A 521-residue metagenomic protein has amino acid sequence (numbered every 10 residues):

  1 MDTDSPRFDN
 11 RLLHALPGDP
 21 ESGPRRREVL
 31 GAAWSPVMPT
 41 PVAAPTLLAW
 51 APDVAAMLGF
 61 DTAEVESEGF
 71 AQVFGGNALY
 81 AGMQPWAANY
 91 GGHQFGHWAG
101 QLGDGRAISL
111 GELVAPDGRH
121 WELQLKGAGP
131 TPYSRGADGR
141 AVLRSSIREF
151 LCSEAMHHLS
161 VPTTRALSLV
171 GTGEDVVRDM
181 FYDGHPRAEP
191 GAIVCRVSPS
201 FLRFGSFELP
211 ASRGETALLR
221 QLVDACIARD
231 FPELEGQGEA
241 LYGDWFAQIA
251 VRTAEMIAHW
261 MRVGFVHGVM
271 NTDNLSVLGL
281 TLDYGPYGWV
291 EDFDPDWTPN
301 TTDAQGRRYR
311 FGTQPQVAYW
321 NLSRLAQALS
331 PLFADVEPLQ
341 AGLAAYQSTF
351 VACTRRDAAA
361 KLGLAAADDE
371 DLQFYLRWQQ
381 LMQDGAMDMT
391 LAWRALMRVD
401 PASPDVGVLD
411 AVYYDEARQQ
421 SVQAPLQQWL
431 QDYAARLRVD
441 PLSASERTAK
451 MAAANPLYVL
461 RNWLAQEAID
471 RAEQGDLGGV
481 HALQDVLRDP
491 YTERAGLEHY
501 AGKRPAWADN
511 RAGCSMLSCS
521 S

Functional and structural regions predicted by a protein language model:
M1-N89, P299, D303-S521: Regulatory N- and C-terminal appendages and interdomain linkers associated with kinase/kinase-like NTP transferase
P20-E21, W34-P36, F95-Q101, M180-Y182 (+2 more regions): Intrinsically disordered, low-complexity segments enriched in polar/charged residues with Gly/Pro, especially when
G23-L30, W121-P132, V223, I227 (+3 more regions): Active-site-adjacent bridging/hinge elements
M38-T40, D138-R140, G243-D244: Short, contiguous strand/loop micro-motifs
A44-L47, P52-E239, L278-L282, Y309 (+7 more regions): Conserved ATP-binding subdomain of kinase catalytic cores across diverse folds
S145-S146, V176-D179, D183-H267, L278-M382: ATP-dependent phospho-/nucleotidyl transfer catalytic cores
T272-D273, V277: Catalytic-loop Lys-Pro-X-Asn motif of eukaryotic-like protein kinases
